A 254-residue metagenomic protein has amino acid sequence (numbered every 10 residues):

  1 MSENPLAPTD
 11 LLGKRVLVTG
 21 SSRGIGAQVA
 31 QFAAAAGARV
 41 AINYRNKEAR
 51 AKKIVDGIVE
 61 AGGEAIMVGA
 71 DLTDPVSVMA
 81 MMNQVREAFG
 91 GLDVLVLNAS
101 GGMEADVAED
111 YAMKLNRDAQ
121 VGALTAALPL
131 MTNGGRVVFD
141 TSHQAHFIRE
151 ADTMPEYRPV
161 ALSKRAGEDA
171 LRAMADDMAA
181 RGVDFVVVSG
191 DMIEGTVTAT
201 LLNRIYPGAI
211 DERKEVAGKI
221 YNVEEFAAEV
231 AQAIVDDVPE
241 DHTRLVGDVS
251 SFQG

Functional and structural regions predicted by a protein language model:
R15, S22-G24: Conserved glycine-rich cofactor-binding loop
T19, L92-S100, F139: Rossmann-fold scaffold of SDR-type NAD(P)-dependent oxidoreductases
A36-K53: Conserved glycine-rich Rossmann-like NAD(P)H-binding loop of the short-chain dehydrogenase/reductase
E48-A49, G69-M81, R117: The beta1-alpha1 cofactor-binding region of Rossmann-like NAD(H)/NADP(H)-dependent oxidoreductases
A61-E64, N83-L97, D184, P239: A glycine-rich helix->loop->beta "capping" turn within Rossmann-like NAD(P)(H)-dependent oxidoreductase domains
S100-D106, D110, R136-A180, M192-T196: Catalytic loop of short-chain dehydrogenase/reductase
V107-L124, L128, G134: Catalytic Tyr-X3-Lys loop
R181-S189, N203-G254: C-terminal helical subdomain
